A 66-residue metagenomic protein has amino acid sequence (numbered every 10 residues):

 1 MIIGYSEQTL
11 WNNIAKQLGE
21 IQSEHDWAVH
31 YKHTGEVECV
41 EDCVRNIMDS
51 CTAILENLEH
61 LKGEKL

Functional and structural regions predicted by a protein language model:
M1-Y31: N-terminal acidic leader/helix
M1-Y5, E59-L66: Short intrinsically disordered terminal tails
W11, L18-I21, H25, V37 (+3 more regions): Generic L/I/V-rich hydrophobic alpha-helical segments across diverse proteins
W27-E41, L66: Charged, low-complexity interaction regions
Y31, A53-I54: Short alpha-helical scaffold segments that flank and stabilize functional sites
